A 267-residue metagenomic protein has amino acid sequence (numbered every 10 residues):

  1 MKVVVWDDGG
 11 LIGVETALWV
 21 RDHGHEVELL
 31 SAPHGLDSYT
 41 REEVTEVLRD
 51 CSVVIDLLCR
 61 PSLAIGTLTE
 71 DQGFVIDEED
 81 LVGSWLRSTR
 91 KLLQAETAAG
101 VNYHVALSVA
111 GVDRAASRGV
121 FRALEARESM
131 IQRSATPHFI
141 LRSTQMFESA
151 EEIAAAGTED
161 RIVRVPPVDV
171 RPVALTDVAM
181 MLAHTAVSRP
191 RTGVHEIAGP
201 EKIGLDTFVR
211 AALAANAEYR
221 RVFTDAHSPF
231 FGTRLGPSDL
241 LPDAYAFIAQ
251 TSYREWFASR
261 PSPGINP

Functional and structural regions predicted by a protein language model:
M1-H25: N-terminal Rossmann NAD(P)H-binding glycine-rich loop of SDR-like oxidoreductase domains
D7, R164-D169, H195-K202: Glycine-rich Rossmann NAD(P)(H)-binding loop
I12, L175-L182, I197, L205-F208 (+1 more regions): Non-catalytic, hydrophobic alpha-helical segments
R21, H25-A99, A110-A116: NAD(P)H-binding glycine-rich loop region in Rossmannoid oxidoreductase-like domains and their noncatalytic homologs
Y103, S108-R114, A126-S149: Conserved beta-loop-beta element that borders a ligand/cofactor-binding pocket
R118, E148-E159, T185-H195, E201 (+1 more regions): Glycine/proline-rich active-site loop of Rossmann-fold NAD(P)-dependent oxidoreductases
H138-F139, E152-V173, D177: A conserved pocket-lining segment of Rossmann-fold NAD(P)-dependent short-chain dehydrogenase/reductase
K202-G204, V209-P267: Mobile cap/lid helix-loop segments that border enzyme active or cofactor-binding sites and regulate substrate access
